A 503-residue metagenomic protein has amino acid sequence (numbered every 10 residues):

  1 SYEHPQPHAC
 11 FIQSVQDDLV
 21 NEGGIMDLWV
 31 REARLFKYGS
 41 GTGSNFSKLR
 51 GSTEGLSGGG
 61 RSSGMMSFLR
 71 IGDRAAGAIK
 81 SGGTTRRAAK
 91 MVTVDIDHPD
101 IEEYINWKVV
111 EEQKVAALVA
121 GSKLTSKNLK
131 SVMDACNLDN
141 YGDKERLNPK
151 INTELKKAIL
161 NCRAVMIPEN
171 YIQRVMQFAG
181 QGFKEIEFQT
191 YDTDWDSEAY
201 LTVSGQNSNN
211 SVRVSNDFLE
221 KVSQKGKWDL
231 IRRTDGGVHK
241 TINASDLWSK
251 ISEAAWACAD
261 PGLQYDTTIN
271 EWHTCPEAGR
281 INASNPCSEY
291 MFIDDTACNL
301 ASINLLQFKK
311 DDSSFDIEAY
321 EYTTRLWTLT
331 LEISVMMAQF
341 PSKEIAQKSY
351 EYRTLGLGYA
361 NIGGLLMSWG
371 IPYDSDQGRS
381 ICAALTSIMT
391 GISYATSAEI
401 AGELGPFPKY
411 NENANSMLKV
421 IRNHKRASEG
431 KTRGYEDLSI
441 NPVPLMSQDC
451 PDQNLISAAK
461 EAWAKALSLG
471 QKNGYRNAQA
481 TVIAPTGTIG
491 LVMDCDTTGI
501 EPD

Functional and structural regions predicted by a protein language model:
S1-S57, M65-F68, I79-G82, I251-W369 (+1 more regions): Function-dense linear segments that define catalytic or interfacial modules in macromolecule-processing proteins
D18-E22, I79-V92, E112-A116, D229-T241 (+4 more regions): Inter-helical turn/loop segments and adjacent helix faces that build the functional surface of alpha-helical bundle
L56-R61, K90-V92, Y200-S204, R233 (+7 more regions): Short beta-alpha connecting loops at secondary-structure transitions that line or flank enzyme active sites
S62-G77, E102: Glycine- and Gly-Pro-enriched alpha-helical subdomains that act as flexible, kink-prone "lid/hinge" or packing modules
I105-W107, V115, V119-S249, G434-Y435: Polar, glycine-rich mid-to-C-terminal structural blocks that act as macromolecule-binding/assembly scaffolds
R232-G237, Y322-A346, Y350, T354 (+1 more regions): Internal maturation/activation junctions in enzymes
L404, M446-C450, G490-D503: C-terminal catalytic subdomain
